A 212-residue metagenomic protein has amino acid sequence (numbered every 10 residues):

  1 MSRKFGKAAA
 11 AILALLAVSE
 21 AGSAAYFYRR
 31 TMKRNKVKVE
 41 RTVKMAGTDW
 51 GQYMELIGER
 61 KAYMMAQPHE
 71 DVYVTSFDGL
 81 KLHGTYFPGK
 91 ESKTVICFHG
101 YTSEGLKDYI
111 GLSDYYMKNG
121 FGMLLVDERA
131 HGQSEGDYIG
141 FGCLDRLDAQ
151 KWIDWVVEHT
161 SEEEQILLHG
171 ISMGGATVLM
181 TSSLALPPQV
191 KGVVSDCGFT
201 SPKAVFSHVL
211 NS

Functional and structural regions predicted by a protein language model:
A11-V74: An N-terminal hydrophobic leader/cap segment in hydrolases
F77-F87: A short loop-to-beta-strand scaffold at the N-terminal edge of the catalytic core in hydrolase folds
S92-G100: Short beta-strand element of the alpha/beta-hydrolase
Y101-Y115, E128: The serine-hydrolase catalytic nucleophile loop
Y116-E135: Conserved alpha/beta-hydrolase
I139-T160: Alpha/beta-hydrolase active-site loop
T160-S172: Alpha/beta-hydrolase fold nucleophile elbow
M180-S212: Hydrolase active-site cap/lid region
